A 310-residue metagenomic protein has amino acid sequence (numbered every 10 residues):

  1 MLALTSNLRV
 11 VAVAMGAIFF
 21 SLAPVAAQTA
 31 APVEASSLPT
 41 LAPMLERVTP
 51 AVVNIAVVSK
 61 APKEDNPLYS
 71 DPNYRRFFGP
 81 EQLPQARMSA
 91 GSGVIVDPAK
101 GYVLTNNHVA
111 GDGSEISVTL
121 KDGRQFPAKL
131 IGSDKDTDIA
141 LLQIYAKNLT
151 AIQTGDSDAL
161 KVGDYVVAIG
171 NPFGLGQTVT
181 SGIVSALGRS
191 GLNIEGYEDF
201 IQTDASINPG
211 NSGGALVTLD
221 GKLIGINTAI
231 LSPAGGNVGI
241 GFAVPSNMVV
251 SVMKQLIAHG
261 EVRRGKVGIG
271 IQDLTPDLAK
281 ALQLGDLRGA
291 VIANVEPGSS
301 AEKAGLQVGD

Functional and structural regions predicted by a protein language model:
M1-V13: Bacterial N-terminal signal peptides that target proteins for export
V11-A23: Bacterial N-terminal signal peptides
A27-A304: Serine-dependent protease modules
G309: Conserved catalytic motifs of ABC-family nucleotide-binding domains
